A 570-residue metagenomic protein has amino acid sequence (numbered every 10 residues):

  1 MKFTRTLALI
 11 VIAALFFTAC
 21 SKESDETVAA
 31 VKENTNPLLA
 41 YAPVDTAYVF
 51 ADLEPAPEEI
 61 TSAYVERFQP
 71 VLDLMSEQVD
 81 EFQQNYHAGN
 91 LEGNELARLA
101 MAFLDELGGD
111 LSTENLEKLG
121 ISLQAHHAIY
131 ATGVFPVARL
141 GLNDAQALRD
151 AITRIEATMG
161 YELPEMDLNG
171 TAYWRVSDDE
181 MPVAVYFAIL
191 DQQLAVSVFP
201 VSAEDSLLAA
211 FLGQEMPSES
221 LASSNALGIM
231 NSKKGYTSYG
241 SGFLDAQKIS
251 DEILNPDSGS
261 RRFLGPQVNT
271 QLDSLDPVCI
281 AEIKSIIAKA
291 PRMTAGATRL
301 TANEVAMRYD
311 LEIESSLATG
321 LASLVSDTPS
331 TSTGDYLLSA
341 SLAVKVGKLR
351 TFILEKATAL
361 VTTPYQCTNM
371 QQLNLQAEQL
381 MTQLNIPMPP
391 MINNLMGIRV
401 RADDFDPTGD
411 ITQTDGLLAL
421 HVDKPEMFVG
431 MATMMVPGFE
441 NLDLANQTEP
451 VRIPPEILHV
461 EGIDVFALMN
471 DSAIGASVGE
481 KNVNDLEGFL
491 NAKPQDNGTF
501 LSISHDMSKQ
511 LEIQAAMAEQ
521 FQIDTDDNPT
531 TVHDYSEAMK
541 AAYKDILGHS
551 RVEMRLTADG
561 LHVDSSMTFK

Functional and structural regions predicted by a protein language model:
M1-A8: Bacterial N-terminal signal peptides that target proteins for export
F16-A19: C-terminal motif of bacterial Sec signal peptides marking the signal peptidase cleavage site
S21-E162, D167-R175, L227-R292, V305-D406: Structural boundary/hinge residues at secondary-structure and domain interfaces
V49-F50, M101-S232, P389-F500, S565: Single conserved position on a long alpha-helix in the C-terminal lobe of the eukaryotic protein kinase
I121, V183-I189, S285-L300, N393-R401 (+2 more regions): Broad, structure-driven detector of short, well-ordered beta-strand segments within folded domains
L190, S197-L208, S260-A281, Q366-E378 (+2 more regions): Extended, charge-rich low-complexity interaction segments
R262-G265, V483, E487-K570: Long, C-terminal catalytic modules of enzymes
V346-I353, P425-G430, Q510-F521: Membrane-proximal interfacial segments on either side of biological membranes
